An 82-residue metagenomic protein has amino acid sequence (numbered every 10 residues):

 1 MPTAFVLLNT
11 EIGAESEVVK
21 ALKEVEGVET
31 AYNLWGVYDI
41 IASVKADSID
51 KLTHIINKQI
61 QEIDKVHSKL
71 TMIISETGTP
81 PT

Functional and structural regions predicted by a protein language model:
M1-T82: A compositional/biophysical signature of low hydrophobicity enriched in polar/charged and small residues
